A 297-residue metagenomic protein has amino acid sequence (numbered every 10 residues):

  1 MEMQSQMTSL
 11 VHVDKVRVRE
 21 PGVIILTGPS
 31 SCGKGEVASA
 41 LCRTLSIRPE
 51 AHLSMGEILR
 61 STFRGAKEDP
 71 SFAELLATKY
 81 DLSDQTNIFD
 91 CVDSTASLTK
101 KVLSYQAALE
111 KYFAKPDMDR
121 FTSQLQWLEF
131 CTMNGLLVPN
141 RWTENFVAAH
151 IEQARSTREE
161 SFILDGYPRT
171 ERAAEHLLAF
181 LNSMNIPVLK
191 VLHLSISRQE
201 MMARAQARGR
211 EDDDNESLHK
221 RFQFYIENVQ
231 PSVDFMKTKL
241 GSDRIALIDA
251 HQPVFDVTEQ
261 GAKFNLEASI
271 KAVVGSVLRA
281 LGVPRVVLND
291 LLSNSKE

Functional and structural regions predicted by a protein language model:
M1-E297: Glycine-rich phosphate-binding loop of ATP-dependent small-molecule kinases
